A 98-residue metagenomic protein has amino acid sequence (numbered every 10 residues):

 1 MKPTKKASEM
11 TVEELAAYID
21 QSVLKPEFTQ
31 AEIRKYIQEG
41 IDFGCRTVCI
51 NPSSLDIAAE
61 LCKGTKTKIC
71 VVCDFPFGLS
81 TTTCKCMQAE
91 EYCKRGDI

Functional and structural regions predicted by a protein language model:
P3-F43, S53-I98: Alpha/beta enzyme core
